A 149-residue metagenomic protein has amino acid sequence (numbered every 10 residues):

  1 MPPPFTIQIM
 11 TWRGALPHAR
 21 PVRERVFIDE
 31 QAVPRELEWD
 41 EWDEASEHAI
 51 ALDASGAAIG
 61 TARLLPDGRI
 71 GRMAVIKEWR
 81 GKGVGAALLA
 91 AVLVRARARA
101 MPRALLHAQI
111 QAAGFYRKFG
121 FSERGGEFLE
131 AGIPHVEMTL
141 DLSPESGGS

Functional and structural regions predicted by a protein language model:
M1-R13, P144-G147: Conserved N-terminal entry element of GNAT/NAT acetyltransferase domains
P21-S55: Active-site rim helix/loop that mediates acceptor-substrate recognition in acyltransferases
R23, Y116, F121: Conserved active-site tyrosine of GNAT-family acetyltransferases
I50, A57-A74: Conserved beta-strand in the GNAT
W79, G83-A91: Conserved acetyl-CoA pyrophosphate-binding loop and the N-cap/start of the following alpha-helix in GNAT-like
A96-Q109: Conserved GNAT acetyl-CoA-binding A-motif
Q109, L129-S149: C-terminal "cap" of GNAT-fold acetyltransferases
K118-F119, G125-A131: C-terminal structural segments of small proteins and small subunits
